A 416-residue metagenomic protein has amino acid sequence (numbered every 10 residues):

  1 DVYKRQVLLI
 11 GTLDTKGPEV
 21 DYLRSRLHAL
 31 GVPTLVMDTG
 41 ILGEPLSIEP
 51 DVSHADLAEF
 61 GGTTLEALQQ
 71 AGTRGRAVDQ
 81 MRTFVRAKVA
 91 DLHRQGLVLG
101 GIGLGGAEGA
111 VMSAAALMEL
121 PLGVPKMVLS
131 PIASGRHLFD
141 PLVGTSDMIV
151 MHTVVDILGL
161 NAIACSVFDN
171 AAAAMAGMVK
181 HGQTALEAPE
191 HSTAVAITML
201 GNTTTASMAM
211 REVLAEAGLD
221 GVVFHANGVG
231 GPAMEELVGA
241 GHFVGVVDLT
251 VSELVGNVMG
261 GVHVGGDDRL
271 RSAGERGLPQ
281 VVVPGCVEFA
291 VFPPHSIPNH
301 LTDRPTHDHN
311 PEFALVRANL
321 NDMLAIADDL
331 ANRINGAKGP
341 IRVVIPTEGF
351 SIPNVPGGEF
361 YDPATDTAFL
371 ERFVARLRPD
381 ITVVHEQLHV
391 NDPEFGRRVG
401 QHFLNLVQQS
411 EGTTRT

Functional and structural regions predicted by a protein language model:
D1-Y3: Short, small-residue-biased leader/transition segments that mark boundaries at the very start of proteins
L8, T15-D21, R26, P33-T34 (+1 more regions): C-terminal non-catalytic interaction/assembly regions of soluble proteins
T12-P18, L99-S113, A133-S134, A196-S207 (+5 more regions): Gly/Ser/Thr-rich loops at beta-strand to alpha-helix junctions that form or flank small-molecule/cofactor-binding
K16-S25, L35, I41-V52, E190-G228 (+2 more regions): Glycine-rich phosphate/diphosphate-binding loop of Rossmann-like nucleotide-binding domains
I48-L97: Phosphate/nucleotide-donor binding subsite
Q69-A71, R136-N202, A325, V384-H385: Cap/lid and interdomain-hinge subdomains that line or gate substrate/regulatory clefts in soluble alpha/beta enzymes
G100, M112-L142, I149-T153, V222-A226 (+1 more regions): Short, acidic/small-residue loops that bind anionic groups at enzyme active sites
G103-L122, S207-R211, P356-D362, D366: Short Gly/Thr/Asp-enriched flexible loops that form oxyanion-binding sites at enzyme active sites
